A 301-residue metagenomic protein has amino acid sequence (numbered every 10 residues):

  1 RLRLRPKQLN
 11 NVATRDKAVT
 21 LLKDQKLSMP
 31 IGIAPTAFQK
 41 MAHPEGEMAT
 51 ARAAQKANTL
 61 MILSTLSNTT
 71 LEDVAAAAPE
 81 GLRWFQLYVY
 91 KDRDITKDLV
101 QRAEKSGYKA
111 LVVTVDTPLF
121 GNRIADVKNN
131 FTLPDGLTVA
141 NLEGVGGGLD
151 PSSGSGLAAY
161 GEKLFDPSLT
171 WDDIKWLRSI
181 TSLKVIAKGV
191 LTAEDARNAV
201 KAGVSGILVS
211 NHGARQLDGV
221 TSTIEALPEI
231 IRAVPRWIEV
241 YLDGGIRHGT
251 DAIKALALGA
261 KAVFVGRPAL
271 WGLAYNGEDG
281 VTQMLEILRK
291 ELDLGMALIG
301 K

Functional and structural regions predicted by a protein language model:
R1, E225-K301: Alpha/beta catalytic cores of nucleotide-metabolism and tRNA/nucleoside-modifying enzymes
R1-L111, L288-K290: N-terminal capping/small domains of soluble enzymes
R1-Q25, R123, N130-L169: An N-cap/entry alpha-helix motif that binds or orients negatively charged groups
I31-A34, M61-L63, R83-L87, L111 (+4 more regions): Hydrophobic faces of well-ordered beta-strands that scaffold small-molecule active sites in alpha/beta enzyme cores
I33, A54, V113, L177 (+5 more regions): Conserved, mostly hydrophobic/aromatic
E45, T65-N68, Y90, S168 (+3 more regions): Glycine-rich beta-to-alpha transition loops that act as phosphate-gripper elements at the mouths of alpha/beta enzyme
K56, V74-W84, D166-V185, D218-L242 (+1 more regions): Alpha-helix-loop-beta-strand connector modules within alpha/beta enzyme cores
K56-L60, A77-R83, G107-K109, I180-K184 (+3 more regions): Glycine-enriched alpha-helix->loop->beta-strand junction motifs that scaffold or abut catalytic
